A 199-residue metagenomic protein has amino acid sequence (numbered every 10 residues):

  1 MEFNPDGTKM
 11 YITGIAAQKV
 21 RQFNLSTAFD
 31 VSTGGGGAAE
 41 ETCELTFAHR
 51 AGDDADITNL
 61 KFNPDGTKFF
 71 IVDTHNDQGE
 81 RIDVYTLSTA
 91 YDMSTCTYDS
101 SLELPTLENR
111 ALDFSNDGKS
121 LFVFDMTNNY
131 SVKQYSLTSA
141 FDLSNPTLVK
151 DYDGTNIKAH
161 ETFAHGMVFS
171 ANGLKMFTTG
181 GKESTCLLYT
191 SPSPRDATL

Functional and structural regions predicted by a protein language model:
P5-D6, P64-D65, N116-D117, A171-N172: Residue-level detector of Asp-centered blade-edge/turn motifs that repeat once per structural unit in beta-propeller
I15, T74, M126, G181: Short loop/turn segments immediately following the C-termini of beta-strands
Q18-F23, Q78-V84, N129-Y135, S184-Y189: Structural motif
T27-L45, T89-D99, S139-Y152: Beta-strand initiation motifs
T190-P194: Conserved small/polar residues in nucleotide/adenosyl-binding loops
D196-L199: Single conserved hydrophobic/aromatic residue that forms the stacking wall/gate of nucleotide- or nucleobase-binding
